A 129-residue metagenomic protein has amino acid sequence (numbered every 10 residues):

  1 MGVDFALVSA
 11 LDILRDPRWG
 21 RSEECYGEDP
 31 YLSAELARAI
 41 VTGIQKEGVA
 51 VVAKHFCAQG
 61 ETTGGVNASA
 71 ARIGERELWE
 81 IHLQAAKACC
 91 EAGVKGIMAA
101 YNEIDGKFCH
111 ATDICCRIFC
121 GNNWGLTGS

Functional and structural regions predicted by a protein language model:
M1-S129: Glycoside hydrolase catalytic-domain context in secreted enzymes
